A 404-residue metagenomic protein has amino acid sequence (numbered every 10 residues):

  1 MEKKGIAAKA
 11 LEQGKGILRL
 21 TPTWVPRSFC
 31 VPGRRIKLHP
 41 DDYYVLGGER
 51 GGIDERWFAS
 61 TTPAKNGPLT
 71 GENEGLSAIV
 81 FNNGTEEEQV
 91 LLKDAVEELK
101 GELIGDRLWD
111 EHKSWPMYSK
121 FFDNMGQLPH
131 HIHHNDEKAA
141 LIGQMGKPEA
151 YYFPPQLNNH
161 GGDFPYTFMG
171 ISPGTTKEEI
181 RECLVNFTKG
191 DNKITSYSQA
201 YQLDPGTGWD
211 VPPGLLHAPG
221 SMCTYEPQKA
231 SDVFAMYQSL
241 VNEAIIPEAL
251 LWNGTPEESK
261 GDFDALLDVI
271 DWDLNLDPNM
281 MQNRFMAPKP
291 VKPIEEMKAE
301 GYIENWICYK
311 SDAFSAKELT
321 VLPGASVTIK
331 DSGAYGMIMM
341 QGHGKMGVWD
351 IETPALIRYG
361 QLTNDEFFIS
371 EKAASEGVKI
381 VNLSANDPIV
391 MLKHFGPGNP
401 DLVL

Functional and structural regions predicted by a protein language model:
M1-E178, V241-Q282, A316, L404: Transition-metal
L128, E149-F153, G220-I245, K379-V403: A short hydrophobic beta-strand segment most commonly corresponding to one strand of the jelly-roll/cupin
P154-P212: Intrinsically disordered, low-complexity linker/loop segments enriched in Gly/Pro and charged/polar residues
K189-A249: Loop-centered beta-sheet repeat module
Y197-D210, G347-I380: Short acidic-glycine-tyrosine-enriched beta hairpin
L267-A334: Functionally critical, mid-to-C-terminal surface segments that flank or help form catalytic/ligand
S326-V327, G342-V348: Short beta-strand segments in beta-sandwich/barrel cores
